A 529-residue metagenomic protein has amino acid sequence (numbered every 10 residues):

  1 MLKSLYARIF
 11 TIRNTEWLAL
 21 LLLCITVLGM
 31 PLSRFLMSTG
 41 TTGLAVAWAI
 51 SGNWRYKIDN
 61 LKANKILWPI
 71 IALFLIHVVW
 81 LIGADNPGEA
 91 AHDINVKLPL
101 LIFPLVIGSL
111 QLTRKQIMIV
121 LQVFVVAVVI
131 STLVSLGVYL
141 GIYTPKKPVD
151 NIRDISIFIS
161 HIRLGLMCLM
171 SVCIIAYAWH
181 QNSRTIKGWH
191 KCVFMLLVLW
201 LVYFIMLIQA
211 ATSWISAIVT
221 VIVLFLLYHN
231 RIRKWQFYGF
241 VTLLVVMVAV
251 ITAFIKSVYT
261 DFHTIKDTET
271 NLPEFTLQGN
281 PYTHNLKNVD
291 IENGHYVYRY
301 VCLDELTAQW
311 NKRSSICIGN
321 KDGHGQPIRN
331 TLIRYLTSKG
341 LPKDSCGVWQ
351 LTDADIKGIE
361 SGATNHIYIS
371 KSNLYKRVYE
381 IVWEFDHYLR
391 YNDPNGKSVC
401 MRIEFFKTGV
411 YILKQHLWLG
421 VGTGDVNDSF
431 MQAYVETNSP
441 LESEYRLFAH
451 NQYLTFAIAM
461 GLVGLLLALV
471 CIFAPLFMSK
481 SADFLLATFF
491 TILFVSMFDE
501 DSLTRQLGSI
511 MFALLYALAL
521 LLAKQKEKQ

Functional and structural regions predicted by a protein language model:
M1-N53, W68, L75-A84: N-terminal signal-anchor transmembrane segment
I9, V78-V79, M118-D150, I159-I333 (+2 more regions): Alpha-helical transmembrane segments of multi-pass inner-membrane proteins
L23-P31, F194-Q209, I492-F498: Membrane-interface alpha helices of multi-pass inner-membrane proteins
L28, A49-Y56, W80-S135, S156-H161 (+3 more regions): Transmembrane alpha-helical segments and their membrane-water interfaces
F35-W54, I94-L105, R163-V172, I215-I222 (+3 more regions): Membrane-embedded alpha-helical segments of multi-pass membrane proteins, especially the transmembrane helices
G43-A49, C471, L486-F494, L503-Q529: Transmembrane alpha-helices of multi-pass inner-membrane enzymes
D322-D344, V382-Q415, L419-M460: Long extracytoplasmic/lumenal interhelical loops at the membrane interface of multi-pass membrane proteins
A459-T491: Hydrophobic transmembrane alpha-helices and their immediate junctions
